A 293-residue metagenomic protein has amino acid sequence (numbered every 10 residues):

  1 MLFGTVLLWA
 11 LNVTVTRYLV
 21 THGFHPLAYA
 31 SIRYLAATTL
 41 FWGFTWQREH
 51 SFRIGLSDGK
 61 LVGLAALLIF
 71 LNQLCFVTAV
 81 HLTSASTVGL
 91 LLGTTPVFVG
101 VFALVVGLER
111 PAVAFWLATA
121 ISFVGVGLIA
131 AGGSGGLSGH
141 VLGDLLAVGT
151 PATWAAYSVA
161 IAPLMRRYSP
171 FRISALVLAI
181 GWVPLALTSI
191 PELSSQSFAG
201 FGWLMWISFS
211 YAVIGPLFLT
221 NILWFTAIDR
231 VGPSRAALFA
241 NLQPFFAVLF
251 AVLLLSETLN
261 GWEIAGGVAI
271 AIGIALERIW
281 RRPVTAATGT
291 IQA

Functional and structural regions predicted by a protein language model:
M1-I32, C75, G136-P163, P184 (+1 more regions): Glycine-/small-residue-enriched transmembrane alpha-helix faces in small-molecule transporters and effluxers
L7, N12, A36-L40, L71 (+5 more regions): Alpha-helical transmembrane segments of compact multi-pass small-molecule transporters, enriched in specific families
L8, N12-V13, W42-L92, L128 (+1 more regions): Specific transmembrane alpha-helical segments of multi-pass solute transporters/efflux pumps, especially DMT/EamA
L19, Y29, R33, A79 (+9 more regions): Hydrophobic/aromatic residues within transmembrane alpha-helices of multi-pass small-molecule transporters
T21-L71, F98-F102, A152-A160, S174-L193 (+2 more regions): Transmembrane alpha-helices of multi-pass small-molecule transport proteins
H22-S31, I54-K60, W116, A131-A156 (+2 more regions): Juxtamembrane helix-entry segments on the extracytoplasmic side of multipass membrane proteins
A30-I32, Q73-L74, V88-T94, A160-V183 (+1 more regions): Helix-helix packing/entry segments at the starts of transmembrane helices
F41, F102, P111-G133, L185 (+3 more regions): Hydrophobic transmembrane alpha-helices of multi-pass small-molecule transport proteins
